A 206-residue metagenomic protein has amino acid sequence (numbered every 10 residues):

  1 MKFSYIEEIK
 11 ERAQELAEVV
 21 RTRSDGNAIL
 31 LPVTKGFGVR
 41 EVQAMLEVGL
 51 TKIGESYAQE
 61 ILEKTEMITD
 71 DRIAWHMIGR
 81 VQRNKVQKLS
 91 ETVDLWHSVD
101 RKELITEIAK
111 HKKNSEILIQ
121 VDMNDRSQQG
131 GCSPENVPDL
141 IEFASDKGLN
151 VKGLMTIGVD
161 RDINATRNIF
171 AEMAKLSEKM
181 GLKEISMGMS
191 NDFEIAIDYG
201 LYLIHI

Functional and structural regions predicted by a protein language model:
M1-E184, M189-N191, I197-Y199: Conserved alpha/beta-domain cores
I204-I206: Conserved small/polar residues in nucleotide/adenosyl-binding loops
